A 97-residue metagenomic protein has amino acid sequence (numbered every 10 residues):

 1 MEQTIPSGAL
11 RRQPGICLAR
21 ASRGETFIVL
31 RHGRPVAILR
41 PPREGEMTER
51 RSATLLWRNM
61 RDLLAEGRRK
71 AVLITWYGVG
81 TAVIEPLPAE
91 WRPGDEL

Functional and structural regions predicted by a protein language model:
E2-P41: Acidic (E/D-rich), amphipathic helical modules within compact regulatory domains
S7-S22, R50-R68: The conserved cystathionine-beta-synthase
G24-T26, R31, L63, R68-Y77: Major-groove DNA-recognition helix of helix-turn-helix-type DNA-binding domains
P35-A53, L73, Y77-L97: Short, charge-rich, low-complexity interaction segments located in flexible loops at or near secondary-structure
